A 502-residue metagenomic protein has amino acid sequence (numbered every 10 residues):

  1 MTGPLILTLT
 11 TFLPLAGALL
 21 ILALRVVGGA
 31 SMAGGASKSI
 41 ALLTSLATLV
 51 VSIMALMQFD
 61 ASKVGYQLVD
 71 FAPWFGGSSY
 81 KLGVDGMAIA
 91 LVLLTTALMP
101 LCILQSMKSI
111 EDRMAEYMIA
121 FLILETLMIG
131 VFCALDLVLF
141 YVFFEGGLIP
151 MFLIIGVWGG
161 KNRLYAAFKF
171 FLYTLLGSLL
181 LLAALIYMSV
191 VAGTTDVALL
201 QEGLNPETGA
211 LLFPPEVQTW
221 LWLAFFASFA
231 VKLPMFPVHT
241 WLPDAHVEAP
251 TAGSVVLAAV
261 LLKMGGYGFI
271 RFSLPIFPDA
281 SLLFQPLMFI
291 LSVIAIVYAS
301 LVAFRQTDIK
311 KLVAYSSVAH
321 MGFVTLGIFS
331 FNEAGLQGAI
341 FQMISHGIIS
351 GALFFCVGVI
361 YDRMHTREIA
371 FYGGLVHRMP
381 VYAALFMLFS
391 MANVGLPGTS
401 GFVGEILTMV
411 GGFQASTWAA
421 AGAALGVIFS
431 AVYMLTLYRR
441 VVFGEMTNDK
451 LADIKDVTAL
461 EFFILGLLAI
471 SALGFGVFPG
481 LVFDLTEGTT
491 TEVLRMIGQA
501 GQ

Functional and structural regions predicted by a protein language model:
M1-T8, L20-I119, A198-N205, E492: Transmembrane helix-loop-helix hairpins at membrane boundaries of multipass inner-membrane proteins
A33-S45, Y165-L175, M379-Y382, A459-L467: Alpha-helical transmembrane segments and their helix-start/interface "positive-inside/aromatic belt" motifs in integral
L43-M57, T174-I186, I428, L467-L481: Hydrophobic alpha-helical membrane-insertion segments
Q67-P73, D196-A210, G411, L485-Q502: Membrane-interfacial helical/loop segments at transmembrane boundaries in membrane proteins
L101-M107, T126-V138, M151-R440: Hydrophobic transmembrane alpha-helices and their helix-loop junctions in integral membrane proteins
L104-A120, T251, A259, K450-L460: Cytoplasmic juxtamembrane regions at transmembrane-helix boundaries
E145: Short phosphate-coordinating micro-motif centered on Lys-Gly-acidic
M379-V381, M434-Q502: Cytoplasmic/organellar membrane-interface segments at the starts of transmembrane helices in multi-pass inner-membrane
